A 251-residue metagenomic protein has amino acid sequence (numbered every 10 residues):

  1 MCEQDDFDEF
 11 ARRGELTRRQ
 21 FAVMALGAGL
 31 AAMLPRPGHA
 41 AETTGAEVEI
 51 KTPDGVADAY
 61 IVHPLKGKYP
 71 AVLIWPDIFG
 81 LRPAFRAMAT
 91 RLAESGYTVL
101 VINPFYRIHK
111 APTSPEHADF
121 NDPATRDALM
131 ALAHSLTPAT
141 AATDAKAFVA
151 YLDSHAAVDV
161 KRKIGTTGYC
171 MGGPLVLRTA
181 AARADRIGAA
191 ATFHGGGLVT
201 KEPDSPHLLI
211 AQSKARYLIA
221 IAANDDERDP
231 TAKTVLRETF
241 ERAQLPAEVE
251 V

Functional and structural regions predicted by a protein language model:
M1-L16: N-terminal secretory signal peptides
E15-A31: N-terminal export leaders
P37-G67: N-terminal cap/lid segment of alpha/beta-hydrolase-fold proteins
Y69-D77: Short beta-strand element of the alpha/beta-hydrolase
P83-I102, Y106-H109: Short amphipathic alpha-helix adjacent to the substrate-entry channel of hydrolases
H117-G165: Gly/Ser-rich "nucleophile elbow"/oxyanion-hole loop immediately N-terminal to the catalytic nucleophile in hydrolases
K146-Q212: Primarily recognizes the serine-hydrolase "nucleophile elbow" in alpha/beta-hydrolase and SGNH/GDSL folds
G197-E248: The feature captures the conserved acid-bearing segment of alpha/beta-hydrolase catalytic domains
